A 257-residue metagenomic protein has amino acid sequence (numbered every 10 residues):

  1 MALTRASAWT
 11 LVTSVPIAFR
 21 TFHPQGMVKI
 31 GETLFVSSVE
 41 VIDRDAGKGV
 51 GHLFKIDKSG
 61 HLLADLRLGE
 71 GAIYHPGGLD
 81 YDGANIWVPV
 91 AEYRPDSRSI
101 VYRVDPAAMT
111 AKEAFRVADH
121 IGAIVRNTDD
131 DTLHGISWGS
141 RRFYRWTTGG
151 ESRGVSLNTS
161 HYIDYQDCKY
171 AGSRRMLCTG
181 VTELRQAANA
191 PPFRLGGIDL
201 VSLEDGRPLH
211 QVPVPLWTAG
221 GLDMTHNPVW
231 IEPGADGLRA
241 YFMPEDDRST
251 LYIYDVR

Functional and structural regions predicted by a protein language model:
M1-W9, F35-L66: Beta-propeller domains
L11-A18, H61-G69, T110-R116, S152-N158 (+1 more regions): A short beta-strand motif characteristic of beta-propeller blades
V15-G51, H75-G78, R248-L251: Beta-strand-rich domains and repeat architectures in extracellular enzymes and scaffolds, especially beta-propellers
T21-V28, G71-D80, V117-T128, H161-Y170 (+1 more regions): Repeated scaffold domains used in trafficking and secretory/extracellular systems, primarily beta-propellers
D45-F54, P95-Y102, R141-W146, R185-L200 (+1 more regions): Structural motif
G51-F54, S59-V90: Blade-loop segments of beta-propeller domains
I56-H61, V104-M109, T147-E151, L203-G206 (+1 more regions): Short loop/turn segments that connect beta-strands within beta-propeller blades
H161-L209: Loop/turn-rich, solvent-exposed surfaces of beta-rich toroidal or solenoidal domains
